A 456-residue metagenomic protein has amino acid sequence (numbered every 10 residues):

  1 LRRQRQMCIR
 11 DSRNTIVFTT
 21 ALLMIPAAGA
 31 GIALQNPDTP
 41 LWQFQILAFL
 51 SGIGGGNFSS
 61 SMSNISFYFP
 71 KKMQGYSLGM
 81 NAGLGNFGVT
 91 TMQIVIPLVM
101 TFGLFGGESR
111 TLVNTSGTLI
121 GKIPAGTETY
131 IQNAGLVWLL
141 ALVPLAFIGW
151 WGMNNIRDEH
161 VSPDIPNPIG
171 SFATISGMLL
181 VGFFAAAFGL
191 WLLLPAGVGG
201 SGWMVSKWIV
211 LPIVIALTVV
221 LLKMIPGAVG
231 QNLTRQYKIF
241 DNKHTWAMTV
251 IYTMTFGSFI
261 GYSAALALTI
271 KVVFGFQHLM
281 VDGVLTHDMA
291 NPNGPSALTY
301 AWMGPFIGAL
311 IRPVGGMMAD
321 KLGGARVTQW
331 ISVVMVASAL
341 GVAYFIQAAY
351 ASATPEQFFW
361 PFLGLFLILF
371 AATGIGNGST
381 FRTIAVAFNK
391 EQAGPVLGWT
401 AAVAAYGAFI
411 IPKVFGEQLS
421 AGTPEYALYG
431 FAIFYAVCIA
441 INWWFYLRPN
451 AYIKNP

Functional and structural regions predicted by a protein language model:
R2-I9: Short, small-residue-biased leader/transition segments that mark boundaries at the very start of proteins
R10-T20, D320-M335: Cytoplasmic membrane-interface "Motif A"-like loop-to-helix N-cap segments of 12-TM Major Facilitator Superfamily
A21-P37, V333-P355: C-terminal ends and interior cores of transmembrane alpha-helices in multi-pass membrane transporters/permeases
P26, P40-G56, P355-I375: Hydrophobic core of transmembrane alpha-helices in multi-pass small-molecule transporters, especially MFS/SLC-type
G55, G75-F105, G398-I411: Glycine-rich segments within core transmembrane alpha-helices of 12-TM secondary carriers
G56-P70, G374-N389: Intracellular juxtamembrane helix-capping segments at the cytosolic ends of symmetry-related transmembrane helices
L139-V161, I175-P195, V210-G230, I439-Y446: C-terminal membrane-cytosol helix-exit motif in multi-pass small-molecule transporters
L179-W208, N242-A309: Extracytoplasmic gate region of multi-pass secondary transporters
